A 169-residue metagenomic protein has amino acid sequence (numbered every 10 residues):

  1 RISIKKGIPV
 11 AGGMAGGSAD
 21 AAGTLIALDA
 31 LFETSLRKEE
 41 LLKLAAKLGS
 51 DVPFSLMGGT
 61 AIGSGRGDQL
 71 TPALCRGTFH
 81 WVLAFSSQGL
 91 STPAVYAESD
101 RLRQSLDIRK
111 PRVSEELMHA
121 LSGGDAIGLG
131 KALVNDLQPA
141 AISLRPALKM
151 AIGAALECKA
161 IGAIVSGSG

Functional and structural regions predicted by a protein language model:
I2-G13, K159-A163: Short pre-catalytic strand/loop immediately N-terminal to key active-site residues, enriched for Gly-Thr
G12-K38, F54-L56: DPxDG-like acidic metal-binding loop motif
R37-K47, L133, I152-G153: Short, well-structured alpha-helical segments that form the helix of a local strand-helix-strand
M57, I62-G162: Conserved, helical-rich catalytic subdomain that frames metal- and/or nucleotide-binding sites in enzyme alpha/beta
V165-G169: N-terminal pre-core extensions flanking Radical SAM catalytic domains
